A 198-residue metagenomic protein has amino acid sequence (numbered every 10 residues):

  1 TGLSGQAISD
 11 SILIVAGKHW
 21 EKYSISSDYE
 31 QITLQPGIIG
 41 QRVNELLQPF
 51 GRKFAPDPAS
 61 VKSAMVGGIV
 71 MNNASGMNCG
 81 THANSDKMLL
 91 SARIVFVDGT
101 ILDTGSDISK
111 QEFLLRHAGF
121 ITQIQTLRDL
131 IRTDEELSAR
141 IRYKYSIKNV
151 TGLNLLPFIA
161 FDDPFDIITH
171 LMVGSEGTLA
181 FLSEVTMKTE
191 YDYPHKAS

Functional and structural regions predicted by a protein language model:
G2-S9, Q41, L47-S91, F96 (+2 more regions): A gly/ser-rich beta-alpha-beta helix-loop segment of oxidoreductase catalytic cores
A7, S106-I108, V185-M187: A short beta-strand motif that forms part of the nucleic acid-binding face of small beta-barrel RNA-binding folds
V15-A59, A74-T126, K196-S198: N-terminal glycine-rich flavin-associated loop
G37, G68, G177: Active-site glycine-centered loops adjacent to acidic/histidine catalytic or metal-binding residues that shape
I108-F165: Phosphate/pyrophosphate- and phosphate-bearing ligand-binding catalytic cores of soluble enzymes
F165-I168, S175-A197: Flexible, low-complexity linker/loop segments at domain and module junctions
